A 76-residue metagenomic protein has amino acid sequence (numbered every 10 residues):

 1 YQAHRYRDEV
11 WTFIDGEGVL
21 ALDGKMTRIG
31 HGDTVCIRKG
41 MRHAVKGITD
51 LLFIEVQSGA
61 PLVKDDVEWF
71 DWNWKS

Functional and structural regions predicted by a protein language model:
Y1-Q2, L20-A21, I37, R42-I48 (+1 more regions): Short beta-strand His + acidic residue motifs that chelate non-heme Fe in jelly-roll/DSBH and cupin folds
A3-A21, G59: Short, conserved beta-strand element in jelly-roll/cupin
V10, G24-R42: Short acidic-glycine-tyrosine-enriched beta hairpin
G16, K25, T49-D50: Beta-strand-connecting loop/turn residues
G16-G18, G32, F53: Short hydrophobic/aromatic patches on the structural cores and recognition surfaces of FHA
A44, I48-S76: Double-stranded beta-helix
